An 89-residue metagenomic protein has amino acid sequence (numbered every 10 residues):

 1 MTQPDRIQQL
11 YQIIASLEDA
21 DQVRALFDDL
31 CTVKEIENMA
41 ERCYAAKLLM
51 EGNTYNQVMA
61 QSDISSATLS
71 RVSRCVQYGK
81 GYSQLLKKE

Functional and structural regions predicted by a protein language model:
M1-A15: General nucleic-acid-binding
Q22-R42: Short, Lys/Arg-enriched anionic-surface-contact patches
A40-G52: Short, amphipathic alpha-helical "recognition" segments used to contact nucleic acids or chromatin
G52-M59, G79: Short helix-capping/linker segments at secondary-structure and domain boundaries
Y55, K87-E89: Eukaryotic endosomal/vacuolar membrane-trafficking regulators centered on PX-domain-mediated PI3P pathways
Q57-S62, L69: Short alpha-helical "recognition helix" segments of helix-turn-helix
S73-K87: Short, solvent-exposed alpha-helical "recognition" segments
